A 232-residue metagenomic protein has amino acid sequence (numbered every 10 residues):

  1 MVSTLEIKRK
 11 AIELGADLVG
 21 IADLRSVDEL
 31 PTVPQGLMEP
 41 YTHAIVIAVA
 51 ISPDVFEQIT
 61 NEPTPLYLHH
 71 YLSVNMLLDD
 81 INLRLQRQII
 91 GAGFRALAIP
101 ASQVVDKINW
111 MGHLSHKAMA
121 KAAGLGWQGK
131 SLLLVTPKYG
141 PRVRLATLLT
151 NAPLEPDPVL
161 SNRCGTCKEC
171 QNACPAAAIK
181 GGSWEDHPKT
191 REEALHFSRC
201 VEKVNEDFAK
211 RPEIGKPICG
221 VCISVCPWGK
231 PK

Functional and structural regions predicted by a protein language model:
M1-S73: Non-catalytic, usually N-terminal nucleic-acid engagement modules in DNA/RNA processing proteins
V27, Y67, S73-K232: Catalytic cores of enzyme domains
